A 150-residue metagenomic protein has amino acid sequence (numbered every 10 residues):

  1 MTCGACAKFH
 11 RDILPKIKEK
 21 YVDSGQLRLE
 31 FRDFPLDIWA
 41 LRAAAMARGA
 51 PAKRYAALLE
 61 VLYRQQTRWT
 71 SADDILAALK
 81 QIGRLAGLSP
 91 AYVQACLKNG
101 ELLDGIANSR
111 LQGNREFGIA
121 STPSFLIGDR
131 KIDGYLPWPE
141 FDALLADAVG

Functional and structural regions predicted by a protein language model:
M1-T2, S121: Short pre-active-site segment immediately N-terminal to redox-active cysteine/selenocysteine motifs in thiol-based
T2-R84: Structural alpha/beta surface segment adjacent to cysteine/selenocysteine redox centers across thiol/disulfide enzymes
L14, Q81-G150: C-terminal cap of thioredoxin/glutaredoxin-like
